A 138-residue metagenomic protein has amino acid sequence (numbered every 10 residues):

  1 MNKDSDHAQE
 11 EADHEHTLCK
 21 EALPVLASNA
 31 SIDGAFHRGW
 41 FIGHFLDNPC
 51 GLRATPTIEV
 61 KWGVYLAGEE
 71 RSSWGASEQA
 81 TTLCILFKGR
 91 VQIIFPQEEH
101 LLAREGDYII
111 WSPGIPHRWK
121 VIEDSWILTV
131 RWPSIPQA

Functional and structural regions predicted by a protein language model:
M1-A67, S72-W74: A short, N-terminal "cap"/entry segment at the start of jelly-roll beta-barrel domains of the cupin/DSBH fold
I58, E69, D107, P113-I115 (+1 more regions): Surface-exposed loop/turn positions
E70-S72, G89-I94: Short beta-strand segments in beta-sandwich/barrel cores
E78-Q92: Short, conserved beta-strand element in jelly-roll/cupin
Q97-P113: Short acidic-glycine-tyrosine-enriched beta hairpin
P113-Q137: Ligand-binding loop in jelly-roll beta-barrel domains
